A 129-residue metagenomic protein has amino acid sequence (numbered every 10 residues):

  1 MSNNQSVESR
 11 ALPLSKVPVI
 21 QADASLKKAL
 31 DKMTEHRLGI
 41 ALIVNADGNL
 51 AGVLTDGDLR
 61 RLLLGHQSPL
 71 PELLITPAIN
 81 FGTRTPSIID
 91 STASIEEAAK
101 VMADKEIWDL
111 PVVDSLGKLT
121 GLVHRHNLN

Functional and structural regions predicted by a protein language model:
M1-K16, A51-K105, L119-N129: Tandem CBS (Bateman) regulatory domains
Q21-A24, S91-A93: A structural micro-motif recognizing beta-strand termini and the immediately following turn/loop segments
S25-D31, E97-K100: Short, basic/aromatic recognition patches
K27-G65: Acidic (E/D-rich), amphipathic helical modules within compact regulatory domains
L38-G39, I107-D109: Short loop/turn microsegments at loop-to-beta-strand junctions
P111-V112, L122: Conserved active-site loop/cleft motifs that coordinate metal ions or position small ligands
